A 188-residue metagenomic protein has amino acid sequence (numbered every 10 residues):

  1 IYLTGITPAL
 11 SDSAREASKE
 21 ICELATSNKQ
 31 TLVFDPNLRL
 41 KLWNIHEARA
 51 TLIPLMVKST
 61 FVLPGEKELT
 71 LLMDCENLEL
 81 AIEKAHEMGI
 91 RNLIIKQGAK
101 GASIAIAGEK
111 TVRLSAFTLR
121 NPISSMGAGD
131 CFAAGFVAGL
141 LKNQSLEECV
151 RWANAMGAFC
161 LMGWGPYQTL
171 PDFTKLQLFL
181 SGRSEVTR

Functional and structural regions predicted by a protein language model:
I6-K84, K100-G101: Conserved beta-alpha-beta core of the PfkB/ribokinase-like small-molecule kinase fold
E23-S27, L78-R188: Conserved phosphate-binding/catalytic region of the ribokinase-like
